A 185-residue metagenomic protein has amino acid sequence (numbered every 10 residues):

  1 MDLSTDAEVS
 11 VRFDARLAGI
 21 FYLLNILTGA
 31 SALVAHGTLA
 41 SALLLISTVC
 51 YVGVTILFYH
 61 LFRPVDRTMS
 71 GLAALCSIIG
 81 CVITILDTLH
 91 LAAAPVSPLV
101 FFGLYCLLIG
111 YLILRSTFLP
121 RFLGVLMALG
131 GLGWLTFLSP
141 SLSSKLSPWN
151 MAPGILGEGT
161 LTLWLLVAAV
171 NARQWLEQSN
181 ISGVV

Functional and structural regions predicted by a protein language model:
M1-V185: Hydrophobic, aromatic-enriched alpha-helical segments typical of multi-pass transmembrane helices
